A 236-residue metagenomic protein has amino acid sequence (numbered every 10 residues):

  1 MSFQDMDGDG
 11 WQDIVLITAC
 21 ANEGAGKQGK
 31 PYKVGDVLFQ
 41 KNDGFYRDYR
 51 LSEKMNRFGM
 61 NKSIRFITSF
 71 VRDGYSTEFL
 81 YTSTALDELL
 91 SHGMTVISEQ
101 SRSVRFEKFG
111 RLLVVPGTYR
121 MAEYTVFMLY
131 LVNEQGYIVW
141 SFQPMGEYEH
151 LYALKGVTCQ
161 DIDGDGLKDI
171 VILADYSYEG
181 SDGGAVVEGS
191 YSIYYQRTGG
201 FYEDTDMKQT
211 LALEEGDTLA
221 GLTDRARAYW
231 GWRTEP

Functional and structural regions predicted by a protein language model:
M1-M6, W11-I162, L167-P236: Beta-propeller-forming repeat regions
